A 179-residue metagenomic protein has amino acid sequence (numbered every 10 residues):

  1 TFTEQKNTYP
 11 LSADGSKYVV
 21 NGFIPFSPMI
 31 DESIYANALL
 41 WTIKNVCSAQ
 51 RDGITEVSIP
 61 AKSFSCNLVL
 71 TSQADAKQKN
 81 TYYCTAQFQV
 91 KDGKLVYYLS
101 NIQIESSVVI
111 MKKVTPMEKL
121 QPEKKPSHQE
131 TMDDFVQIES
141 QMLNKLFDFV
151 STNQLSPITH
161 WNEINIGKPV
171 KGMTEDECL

Functional and structural regions predicted by a protein language model:
T1-P157: Ser/Thr-rich, low-complexity intrinsically disordered terminal regions
P157-L179: Residues within mature, well-folded domains
